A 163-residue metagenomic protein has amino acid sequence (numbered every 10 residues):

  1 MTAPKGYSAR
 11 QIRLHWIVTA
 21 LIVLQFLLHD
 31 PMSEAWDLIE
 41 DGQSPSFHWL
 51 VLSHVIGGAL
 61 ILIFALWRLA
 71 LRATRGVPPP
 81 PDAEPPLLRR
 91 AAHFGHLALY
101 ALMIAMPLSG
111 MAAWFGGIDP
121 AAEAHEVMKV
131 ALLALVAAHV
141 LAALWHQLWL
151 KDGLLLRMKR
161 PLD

Functional and structural regions predicted by a protein language model:
M1-D163: Membrane-embedded alpha-helical bundles that constitute the cytochrome b-like, heme-associated redox core of multi-pass
